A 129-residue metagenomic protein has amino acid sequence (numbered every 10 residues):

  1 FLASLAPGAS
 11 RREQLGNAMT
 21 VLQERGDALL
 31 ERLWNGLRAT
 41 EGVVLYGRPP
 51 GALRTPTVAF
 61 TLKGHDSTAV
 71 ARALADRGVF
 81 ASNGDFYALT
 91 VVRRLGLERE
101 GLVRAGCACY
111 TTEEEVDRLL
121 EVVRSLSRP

Functional and structural regions predicted by a protein language model:
F1-P129: Pyridoxal 5′-phosphate
